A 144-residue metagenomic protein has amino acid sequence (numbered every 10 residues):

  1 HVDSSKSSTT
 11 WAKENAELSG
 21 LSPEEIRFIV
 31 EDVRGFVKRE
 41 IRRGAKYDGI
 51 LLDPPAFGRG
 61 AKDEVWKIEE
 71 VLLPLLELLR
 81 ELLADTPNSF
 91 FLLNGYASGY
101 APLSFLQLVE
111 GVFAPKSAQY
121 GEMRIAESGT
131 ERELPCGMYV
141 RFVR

Functional and structural regions predicted by a protein language model:
H1-D3: Conserved SAM-binding motif I beta-strand of class I
S5-G49: S-adenosyl-L-methionine
S8, V30, R34, D48-L78: Mobile active-site "lid"/loop adjacent to the S-adenosyl-L-methionine
R39-I41, A61-D63, L103-S104: Short, well-ordered secondary-structure micro-motifs
L73, E77-R80, Q107, M138: A generic structural signal for well-ordered alpha-helical surface patches
L82-T86: Short, conserved loop/helix-junction motifs that constitute active-site signature segments in enzyme catalytic cores
P87-R144: C-terminal catalytic and target-recognition region of SAM-dependent MTase-like enzymes, primarily methyltransferases
